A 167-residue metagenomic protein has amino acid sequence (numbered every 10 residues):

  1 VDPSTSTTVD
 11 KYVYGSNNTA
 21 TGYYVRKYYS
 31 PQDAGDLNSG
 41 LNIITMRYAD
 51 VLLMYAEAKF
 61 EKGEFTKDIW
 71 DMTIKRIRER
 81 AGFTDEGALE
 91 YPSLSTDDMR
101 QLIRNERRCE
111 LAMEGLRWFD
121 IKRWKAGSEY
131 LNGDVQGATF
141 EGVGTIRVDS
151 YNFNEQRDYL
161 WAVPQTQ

Functional and structural regions predicted by a protein language model:
V1-R47: Flexible, polar/acidic helix-loop-strand segments at domain edges
N38, N42-I43, I74, R78 (+1 more regions): Long, intrinsically disordered, low-complexity segments
I43-D50, D68, Q101: A generic "alpha-helical surface" signal
Y48, Y55-E57, K62: Structural register within alpha-helical repeat arrays
L52-Y55, F65-T84: Active/binding-pocket-proximal capping segment
F60, E64, D158-Y159: Intrinsically disordered, low-complexity segments enriched in glycine/proline and serine/threonine
G63-T66, L111: Flexible interhelical turns and helix-capping residues at alpha-helix boundaries within structured domains
